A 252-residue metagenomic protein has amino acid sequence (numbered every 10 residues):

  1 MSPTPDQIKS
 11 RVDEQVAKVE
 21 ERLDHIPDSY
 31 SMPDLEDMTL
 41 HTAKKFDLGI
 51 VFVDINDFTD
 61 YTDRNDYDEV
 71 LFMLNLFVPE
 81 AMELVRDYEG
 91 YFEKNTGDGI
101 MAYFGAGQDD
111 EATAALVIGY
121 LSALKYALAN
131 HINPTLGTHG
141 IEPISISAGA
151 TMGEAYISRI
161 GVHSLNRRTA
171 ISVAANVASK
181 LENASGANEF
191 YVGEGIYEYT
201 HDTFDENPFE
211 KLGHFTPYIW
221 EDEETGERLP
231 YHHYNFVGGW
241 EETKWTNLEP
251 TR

Functional and structural regions predicted by a protein language model:
M1-D34, A187-R252: Intrinsically disordered, glycine/charged-rich C-terminal tails and inter-domain linkers that flank nucleotidyl cyclase
E36-L116: Catalytic NTP-binding/metal-coordinating core of nucleotidyl cyclase/transferase enzymes
I50, S147-A148, E189: A residue-level structural signature of the nucleotidyltransferase/glycosyltransferase Rossmann-like core
L74-A81, L121-A129: Short, hydrophobic/amphipathic alpha-helical packing segments that form internal helix faces or helix-helix interfaces
Y88-T113, I132-S172: Catalytic core of nucleotidyl cyclases, primarily class III adenylyl/guanylyl cyclases
L116, S122, Y126-T138, E249: Acidic, metal/cofactor-coordinating or nucleic-acid-engaging core segments within structured domains
T151-M152, V173-E198: Catalytic/regulatory signature loops of cyclic-dinucleotide turnover enzymes and related class III nucleotidyl cyclases
